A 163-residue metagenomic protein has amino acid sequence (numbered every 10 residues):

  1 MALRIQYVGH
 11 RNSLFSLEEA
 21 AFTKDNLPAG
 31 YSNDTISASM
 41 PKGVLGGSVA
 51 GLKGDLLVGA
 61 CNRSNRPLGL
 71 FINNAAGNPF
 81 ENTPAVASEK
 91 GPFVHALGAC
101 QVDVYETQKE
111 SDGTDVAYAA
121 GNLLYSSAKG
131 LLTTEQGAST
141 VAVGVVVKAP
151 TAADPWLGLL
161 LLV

Functional and structural regions predicted by a protein language model:
M1-V163: Surface-exposed, low-hydrophobicity beta-strand/loop segments enriched in small/polar/acidic residues
